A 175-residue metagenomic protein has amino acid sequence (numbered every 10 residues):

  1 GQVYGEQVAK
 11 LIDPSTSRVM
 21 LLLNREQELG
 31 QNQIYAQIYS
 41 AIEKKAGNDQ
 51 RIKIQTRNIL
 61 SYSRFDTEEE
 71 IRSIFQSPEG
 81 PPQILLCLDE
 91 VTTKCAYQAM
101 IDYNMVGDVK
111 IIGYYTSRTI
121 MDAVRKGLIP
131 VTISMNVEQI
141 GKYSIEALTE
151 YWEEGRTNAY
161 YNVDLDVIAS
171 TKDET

Functional and structural regions predicted by a protein language model:
G1-V19, T67-E68, T116-I120, M135-E153: Hydrophobic alpha-helical segments within soluble ligand-binding/sensing domains
V3-Y4, G30-I52, D66, E70 (+3 more regions): Short, solvent-exposed amphipathic alpha-helices that sit in or adjacent to ligand/effector-binding or catalytic
V8-L11, S40-N48, T119-R125: Non-catalytic structural scaffold of enzyme domains
S15-R18, N48-K53, G80-Q83, G107-K110 (+1 more regions): Loop/turn elements at helix/coil->beta-strand transitions in domains of secreted/extracellular proteins
R18-L29: Short beta-strand segments enriched in small/hydrophobic residues
M20-L21, I42-R64, Y161: Short beta-strand elements in bilobed, periplasmic/extracellular small-molecule ligand-binding domains
G30, N136-T175: Hinge/cleft segment of the Venus flytrap/periplasmic-binding protein
I38, I42, I59-M121: Hydrophobic alpha-helical
